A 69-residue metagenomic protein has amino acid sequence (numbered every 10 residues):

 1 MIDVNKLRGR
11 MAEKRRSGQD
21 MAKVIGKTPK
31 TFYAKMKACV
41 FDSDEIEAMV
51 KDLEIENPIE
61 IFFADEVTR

Functional and structural regions predicted by a protein language model:
R8, Q19, E47: Residues within the helices of the helix-turn-helix
G9-R15, K23, A34, I59-R69: Short, charged recognition helix plus adjacent turn of helix-turn-helix-like nucleic-acid-binding domains
R15-R16, D44: Residue-level signal for the short linker/turn that defines the boundary of a DNA-recognition helix
G26-F41: Recognition helix of helix-turn-helix/homeodomain-like DNA-binding domains that insert into the DNA major groove
D44-E60: DNA major-groove recognition helix of helix-turn-helix/homeodomain DNA-binding modules
